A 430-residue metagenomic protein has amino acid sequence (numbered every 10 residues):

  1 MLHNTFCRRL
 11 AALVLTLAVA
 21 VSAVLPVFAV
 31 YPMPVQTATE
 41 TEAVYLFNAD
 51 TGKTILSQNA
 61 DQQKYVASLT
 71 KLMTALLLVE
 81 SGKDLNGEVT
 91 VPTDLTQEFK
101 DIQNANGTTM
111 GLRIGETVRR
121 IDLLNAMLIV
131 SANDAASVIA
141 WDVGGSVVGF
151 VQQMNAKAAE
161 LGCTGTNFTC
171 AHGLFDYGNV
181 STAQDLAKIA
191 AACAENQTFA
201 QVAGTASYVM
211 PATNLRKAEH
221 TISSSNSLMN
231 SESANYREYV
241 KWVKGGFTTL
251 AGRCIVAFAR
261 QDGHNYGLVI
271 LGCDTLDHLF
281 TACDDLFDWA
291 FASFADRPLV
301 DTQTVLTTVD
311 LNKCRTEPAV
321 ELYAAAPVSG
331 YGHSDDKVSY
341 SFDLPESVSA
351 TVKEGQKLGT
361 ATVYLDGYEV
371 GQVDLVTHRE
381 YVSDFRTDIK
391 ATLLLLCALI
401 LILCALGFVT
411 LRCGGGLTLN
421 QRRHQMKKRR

Functional and structural regions predicted by a protein language model:
L2-V14: Bacterial N-terminal signal peptides that target proteins for export
T5-F6, S68, V409: Short alpha-helical segments used as structural interaction elements across diverse proteins
L10, A23-P26: Intrinsic disorder/low-complexity detector
L15-A23: Hydrophobic core
V21-S22, D84, N214: Residues in and immediately flanking transmembrane alpha helices
V27-Q184, K188-Q197: Active-site-adjacent loops and short helices of periplasmic peptidoglycan-processing enzymes
F28, R429-R430: Eukaryotic intrinsically disordered, low-complexity regions
C163-N167, F175-R429: Domain-terminus/edge residues, biased toward the C-terminal soluble/receptor-binding domains of extracytoplasmic
